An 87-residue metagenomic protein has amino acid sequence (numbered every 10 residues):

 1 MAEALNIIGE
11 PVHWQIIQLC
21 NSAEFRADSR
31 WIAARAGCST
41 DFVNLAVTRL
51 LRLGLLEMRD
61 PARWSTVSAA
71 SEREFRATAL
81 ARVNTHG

Functional and structural regions predicted by a protein language model:
M1-I17: Short alpha-helical segments that sit at the start of domains
A23-R35: Short acidic, hydrophobic short linear motifs in intrinsically disordered regions
C38-L53: Short amphipathic alpha-helical interaction segments
L51-A62: A short, conserved structural fragment
A62-A69: Minor-groove-contacting beta-hairpin "wing" of winged helix-turn-helix DNA-binding domains
A70-G87: Short, amphipathic alpha-helical interaction segments positioned at domain boundaries
